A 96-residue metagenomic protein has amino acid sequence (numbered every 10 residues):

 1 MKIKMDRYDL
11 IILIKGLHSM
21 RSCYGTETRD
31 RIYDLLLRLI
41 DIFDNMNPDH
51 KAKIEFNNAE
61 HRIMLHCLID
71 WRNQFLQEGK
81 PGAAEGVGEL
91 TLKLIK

Functional and structural regions predicted by a protein language model:
M1-K96: Positively charged, low-complexity terminal tracts and the immediately adjacent first secondary-structure elements
